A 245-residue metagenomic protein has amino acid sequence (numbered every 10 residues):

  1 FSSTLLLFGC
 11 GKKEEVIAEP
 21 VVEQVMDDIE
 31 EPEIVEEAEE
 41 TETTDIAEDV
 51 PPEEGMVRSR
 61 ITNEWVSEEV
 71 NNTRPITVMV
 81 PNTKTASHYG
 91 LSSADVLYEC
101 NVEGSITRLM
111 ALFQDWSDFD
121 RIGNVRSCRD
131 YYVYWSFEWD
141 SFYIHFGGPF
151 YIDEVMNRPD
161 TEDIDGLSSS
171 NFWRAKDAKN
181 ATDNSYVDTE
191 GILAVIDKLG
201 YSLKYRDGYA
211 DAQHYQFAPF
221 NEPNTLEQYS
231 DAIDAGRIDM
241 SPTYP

Functional and structural regions predicted by a protein language model:
F1-T4: Gram-negative bacterial Sec-dependent N-terminal signal peptides
L6-G9: C-terminal motif of bacterial Sec signal peptides marking the signal peptidase cleavage site
K12-K13, P245: Surface-exposed, secretory/extracytoplasmic low-complexity segments enriched in Ser/Thr/Asn/Gly/Pro
K13-S67: N-terminal, intrinsically disordered, polar/charged segments of Gram-positive cell-envelope systems that serve as
D45-Y98, E103-P245: A surface/extracellular/periplasmic glyco- and lipid-processing/surface-interacting theme
